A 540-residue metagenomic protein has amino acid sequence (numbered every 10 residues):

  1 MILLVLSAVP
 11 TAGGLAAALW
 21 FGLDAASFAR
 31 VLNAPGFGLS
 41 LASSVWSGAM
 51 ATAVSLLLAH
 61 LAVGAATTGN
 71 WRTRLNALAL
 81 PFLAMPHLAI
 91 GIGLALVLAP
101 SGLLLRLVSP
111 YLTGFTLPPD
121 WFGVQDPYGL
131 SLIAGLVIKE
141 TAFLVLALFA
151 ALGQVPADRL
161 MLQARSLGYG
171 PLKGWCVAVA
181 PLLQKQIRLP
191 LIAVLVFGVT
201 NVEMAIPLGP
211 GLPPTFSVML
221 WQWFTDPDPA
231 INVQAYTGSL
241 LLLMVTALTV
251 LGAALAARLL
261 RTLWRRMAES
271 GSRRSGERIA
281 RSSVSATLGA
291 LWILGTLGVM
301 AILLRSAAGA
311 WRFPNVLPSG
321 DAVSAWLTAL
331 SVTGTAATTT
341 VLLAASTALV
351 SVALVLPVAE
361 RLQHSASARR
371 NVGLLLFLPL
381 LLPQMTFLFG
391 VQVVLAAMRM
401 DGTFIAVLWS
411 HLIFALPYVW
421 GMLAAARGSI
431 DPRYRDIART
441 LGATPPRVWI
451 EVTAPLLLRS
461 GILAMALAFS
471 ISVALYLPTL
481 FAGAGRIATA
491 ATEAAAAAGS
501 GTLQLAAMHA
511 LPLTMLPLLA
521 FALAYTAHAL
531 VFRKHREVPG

Functional and structural regions predicted by a protein language model:
M1-L23, N33-G153, L182, Q186-V202 (+9 more regions): Membrane-water interface segments at the C-terminal ends of transmembrane alpha-helices in multi-pass inner-membrane
L19-A29, G102-T116, G211-M219, T262-A268 (+2 more regions): Peri-membrane helix termini and adjoining interfacial loops of integral membrane proteins
P156-L160, I430-Y434: Short glycine/proline-centered loop/turn elements that form peptide/ligand docking sites
L162-G174, L263-G276, P314-A322: Juxtamembrane inter-helical linkers in multi-pass membrane proteins
L167-Y169, L441-A443, P455: Glycine/proline-centered hinge or cleavage motifs at structural transition points of membrane proteins
E203-A230, N315-V316, A474-Q504: Glycine-rich helix-loop "coupling/hinge" segments at transmembrane-helix boundaries in multipass transporters
T249-R265: Membrane-water interface of transmembrane alpha-helices
L260-R274, H528-G540: Short cytosolic juxtamembrane segments of multi-pass membrane proteins
